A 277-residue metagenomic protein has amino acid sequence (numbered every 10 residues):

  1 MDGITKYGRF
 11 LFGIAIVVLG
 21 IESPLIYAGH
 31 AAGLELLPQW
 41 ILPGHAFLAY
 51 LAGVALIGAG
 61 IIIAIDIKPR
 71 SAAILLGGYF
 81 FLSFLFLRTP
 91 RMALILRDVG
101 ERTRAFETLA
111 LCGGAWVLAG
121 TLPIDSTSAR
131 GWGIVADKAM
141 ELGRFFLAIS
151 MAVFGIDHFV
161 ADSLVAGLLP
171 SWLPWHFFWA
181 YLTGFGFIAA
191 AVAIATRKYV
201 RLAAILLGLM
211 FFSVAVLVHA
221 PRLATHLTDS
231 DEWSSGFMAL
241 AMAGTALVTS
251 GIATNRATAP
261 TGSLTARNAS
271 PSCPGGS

Functional and structural regions predicted by a protein language model:
M1-A28, P43-G58, A64-V160, F178-A189 (+1 more regions): Extended, low-polarity transmembrane helix blocks
H30-L42, A161-L173: Short juxtamembrane and helix-loop transition motifs at transmembrane-helix boundaries in membrane proteins
